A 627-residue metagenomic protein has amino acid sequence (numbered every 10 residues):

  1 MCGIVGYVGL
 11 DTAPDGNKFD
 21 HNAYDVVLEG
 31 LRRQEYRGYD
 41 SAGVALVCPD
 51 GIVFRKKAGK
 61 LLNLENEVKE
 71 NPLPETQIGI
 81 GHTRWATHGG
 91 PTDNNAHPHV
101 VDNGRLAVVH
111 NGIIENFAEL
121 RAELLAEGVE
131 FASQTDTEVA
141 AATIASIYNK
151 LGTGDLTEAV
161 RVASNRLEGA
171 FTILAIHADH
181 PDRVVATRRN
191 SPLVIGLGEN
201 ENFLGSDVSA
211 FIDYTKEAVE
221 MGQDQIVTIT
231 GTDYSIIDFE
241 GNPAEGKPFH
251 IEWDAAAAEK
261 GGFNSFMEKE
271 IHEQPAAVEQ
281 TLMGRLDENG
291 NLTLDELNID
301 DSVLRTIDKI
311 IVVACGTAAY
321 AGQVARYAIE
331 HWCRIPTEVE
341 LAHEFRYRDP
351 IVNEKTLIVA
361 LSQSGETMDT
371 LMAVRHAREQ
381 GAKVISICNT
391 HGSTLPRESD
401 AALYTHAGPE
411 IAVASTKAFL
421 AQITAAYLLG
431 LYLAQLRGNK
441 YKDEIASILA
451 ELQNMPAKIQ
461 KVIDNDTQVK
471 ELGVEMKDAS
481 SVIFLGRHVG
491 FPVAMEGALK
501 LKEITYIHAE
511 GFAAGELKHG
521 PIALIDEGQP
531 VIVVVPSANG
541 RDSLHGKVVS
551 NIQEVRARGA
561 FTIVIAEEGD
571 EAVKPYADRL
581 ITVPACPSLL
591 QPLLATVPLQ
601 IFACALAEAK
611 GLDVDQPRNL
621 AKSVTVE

Functional and structural regions predicted by a protein language model:
M1-N264, E273-D308, Y347, Q460-I463 (+1 more regions): Conserved short alpha-helical segments that host acidic/polar catalytic motifs at enzyme active sites
D179-H180, A186-L193, E199-N200, A218-G262 (+2 more regions): A SIS-like phosphosugar-recognition module
